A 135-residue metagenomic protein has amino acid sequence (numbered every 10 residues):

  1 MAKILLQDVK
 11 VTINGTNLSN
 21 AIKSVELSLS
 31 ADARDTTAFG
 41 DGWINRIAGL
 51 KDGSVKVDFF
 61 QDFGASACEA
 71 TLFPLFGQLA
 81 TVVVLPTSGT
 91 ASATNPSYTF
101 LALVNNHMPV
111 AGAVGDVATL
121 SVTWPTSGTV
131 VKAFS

Functional and structural regions predicted by a protein language model:
M1-S135: Signature of extracytoplasmic/envelope-associated structural regions
